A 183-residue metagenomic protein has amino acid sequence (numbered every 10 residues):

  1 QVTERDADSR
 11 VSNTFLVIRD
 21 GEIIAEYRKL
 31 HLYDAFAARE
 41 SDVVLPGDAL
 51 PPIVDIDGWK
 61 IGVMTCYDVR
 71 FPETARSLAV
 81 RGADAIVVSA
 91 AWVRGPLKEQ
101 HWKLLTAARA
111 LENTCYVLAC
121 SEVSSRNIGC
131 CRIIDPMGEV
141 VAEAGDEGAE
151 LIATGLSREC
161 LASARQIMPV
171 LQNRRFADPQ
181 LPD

Functional and structural regions predicted by a protein language model:
Q1-V2, L30-A38, T114-L118, D135: Short Pro/Gly-enriched beta-strand edge/turn motifs at strand-loop
V2, T65, S121: A cross-domain feature marking catalytic cores of carbohydrate-active enzymes and several ubiquitous metabolic/repair
D6-R81, R94-L104, I167-V170: Active-site catalytic loop in hydrolytic enzyme cores
N13-V17, P52, V117, C131-I133 (+1 more regions): Short beta-strand scaffold segments in enzyme catalytic cores
T14, E26-K29, V88, E143 (+1 more regions): Residue-level detector of high-confidence beta-strand sites
M64, A85, K103, D178-D183: Non-catalytic interaction/Regulatory regions outside core domains
V69-E150: CN hydrolase (nitrilase-like) catalytic-core segments centered on the catalytic cysteine and neighboring Lys/Glu
E159-D183: A short C-terminal boundary segment appended to hydrolase-like catalytic domains
